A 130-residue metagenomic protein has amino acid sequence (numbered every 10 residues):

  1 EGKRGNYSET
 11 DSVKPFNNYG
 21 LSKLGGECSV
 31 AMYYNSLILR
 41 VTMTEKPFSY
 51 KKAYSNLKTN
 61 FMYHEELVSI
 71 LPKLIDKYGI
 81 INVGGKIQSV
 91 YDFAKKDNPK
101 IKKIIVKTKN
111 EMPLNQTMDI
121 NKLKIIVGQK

Functional and structural regions predicted by a protein language model:
E1-F16: Active-site "gating" loop of Rossmann-like NAD(P)-dependent oxidoreductase/epimerase domains
G2-R4, F48-S49, D92-F93: Short glycine-/acidic-enriched loop or helix-start segments at secondary-structure transitions that form or flank
K14-T42: Active-site Tyr-X1-5-Lys
G20, I38, F61, I87 (+1 more regions): Short aromatic/basic micro-patch
I38-D76: Substrate-positioning beta->alpha
I70-D119: Mid/C-terminal beta-alpha module of Rossmann-like enzyme folds, strongest in SDR-family dehydrogenases/epimerases
I120-K130: Amphipathic terminal alpha-helices
